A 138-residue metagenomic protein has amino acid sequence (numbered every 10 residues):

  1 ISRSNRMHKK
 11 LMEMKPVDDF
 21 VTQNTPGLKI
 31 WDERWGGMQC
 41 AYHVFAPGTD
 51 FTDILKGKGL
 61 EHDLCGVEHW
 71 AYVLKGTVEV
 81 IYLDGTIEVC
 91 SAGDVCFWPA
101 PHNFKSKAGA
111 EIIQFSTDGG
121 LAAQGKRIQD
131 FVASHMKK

Functional and structural regions predicted by a protein language model:
S2-I54, M136-K138: A short, N-terminal "cap"/entry segment at the start of jelly-roll beta-barrel domains of the cupin/DSBH fold
M38, V67-W70, A110: Short, surface-exposed beta-edge/turn micro-motifs
D50-L64: Catalytic core of non-heme Fe(II) oxygenases with the double-stranded beta-helix
D63-V80: Short, conserved beta-strand element in jelly-roll/cupin
E79-L83, K105-K107: A generic structural motif
L83-P101: Short acidic-glycine-tyrosine-enriched beta hairpin
A100-G125: Ligand-binding loop in jelly-roll beta-barrel domains
I128-K138: Glycine- and charge-enriched low-complexity intrinsically disordered segments
